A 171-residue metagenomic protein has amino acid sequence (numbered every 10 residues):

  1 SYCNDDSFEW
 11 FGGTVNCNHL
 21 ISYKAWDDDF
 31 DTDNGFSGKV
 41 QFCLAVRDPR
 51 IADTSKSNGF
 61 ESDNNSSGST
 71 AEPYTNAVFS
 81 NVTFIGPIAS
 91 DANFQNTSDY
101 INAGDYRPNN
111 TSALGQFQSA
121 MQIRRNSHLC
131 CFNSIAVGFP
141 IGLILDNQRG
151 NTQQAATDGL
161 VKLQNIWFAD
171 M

Functional and structural regions predicted by a protein language model:
S1-D5, E9-D27, D31-M171: Extracellular beta-rich repeat passengers
